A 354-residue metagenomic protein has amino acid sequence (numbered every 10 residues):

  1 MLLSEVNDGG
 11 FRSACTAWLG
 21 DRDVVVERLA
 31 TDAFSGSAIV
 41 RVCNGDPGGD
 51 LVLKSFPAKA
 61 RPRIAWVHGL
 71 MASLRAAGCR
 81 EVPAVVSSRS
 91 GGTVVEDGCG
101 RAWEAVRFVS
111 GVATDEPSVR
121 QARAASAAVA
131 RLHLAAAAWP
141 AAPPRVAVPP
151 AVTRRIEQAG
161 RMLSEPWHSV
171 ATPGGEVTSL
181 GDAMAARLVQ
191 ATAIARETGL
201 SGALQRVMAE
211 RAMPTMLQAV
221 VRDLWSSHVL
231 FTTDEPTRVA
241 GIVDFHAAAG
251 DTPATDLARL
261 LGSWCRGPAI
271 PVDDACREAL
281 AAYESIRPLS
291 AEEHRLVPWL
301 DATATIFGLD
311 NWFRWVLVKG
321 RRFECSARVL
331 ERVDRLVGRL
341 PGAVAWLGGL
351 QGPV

Functional and structural regions predicted by a protein language model:
M1-V25: Juxta-kinase regulatory segment immediately upstream of eukaryotic protein kinase catalytic domains
R28-A33: Protein kinase glycine-rich loop
F34-L53, V85, T198-T255: Active-site acidic catalytic loop and adjacent metal/ATP-binding pocket of ATP-dependent phosphoryl transfer enzymes
P47-P143: ATP-binding pocket architecture of kinase catalytic cores
E116-A186, T215-L217, A327: A cross-family kinase active-site recognition segment
V146, P150, R161-V170, V177 (+1 more regions): ATP/Mg2+ or Mg2+-diphosphate-binding catalytic cores that bind nucleotide phosphates or diphosphates via glycine-rich
P253-P288, T303-R321: Active-site activation/catalytic loop segments of kinase-like enzymes and analogous catalytic loops in related
L289-D301: All-alpha amphipathic helical-bundle segments outside canonical DNA-binding/catalytic cores that form hydrophobic
